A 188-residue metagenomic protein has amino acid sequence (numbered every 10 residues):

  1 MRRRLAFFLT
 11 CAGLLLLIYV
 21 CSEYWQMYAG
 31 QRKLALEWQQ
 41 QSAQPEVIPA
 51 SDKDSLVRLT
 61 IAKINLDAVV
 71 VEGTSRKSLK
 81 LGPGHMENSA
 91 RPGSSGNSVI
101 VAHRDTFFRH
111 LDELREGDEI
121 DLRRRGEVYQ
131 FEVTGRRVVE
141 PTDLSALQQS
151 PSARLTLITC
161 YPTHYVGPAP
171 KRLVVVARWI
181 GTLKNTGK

Functional and structural regions predicted by a protein language model:
R3-K188: Solvent-exposed, non-transmembrane regions of membrane-associated and secreted proteins
